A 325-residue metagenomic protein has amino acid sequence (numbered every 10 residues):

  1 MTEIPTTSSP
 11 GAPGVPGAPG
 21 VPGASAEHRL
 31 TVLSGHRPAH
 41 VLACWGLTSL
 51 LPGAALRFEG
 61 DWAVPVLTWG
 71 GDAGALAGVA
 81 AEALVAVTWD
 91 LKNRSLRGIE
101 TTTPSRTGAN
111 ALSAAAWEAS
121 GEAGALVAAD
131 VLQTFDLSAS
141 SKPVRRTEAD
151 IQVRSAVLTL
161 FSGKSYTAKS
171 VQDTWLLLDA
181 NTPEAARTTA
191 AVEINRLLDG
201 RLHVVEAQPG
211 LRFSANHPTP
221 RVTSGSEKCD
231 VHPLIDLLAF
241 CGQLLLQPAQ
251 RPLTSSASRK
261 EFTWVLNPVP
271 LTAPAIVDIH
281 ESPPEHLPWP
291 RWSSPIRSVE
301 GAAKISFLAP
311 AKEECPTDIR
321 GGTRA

Functional and structural regions predicted by a protein language model:
T2, V32-P38, G71, W117 (+4 more regions): Elongated scaffolding segments in large macromolecular assemblies, built predominantly from amphipathic alpha-helices
T2-G11, G20-N195, A215-P218, Q247 (+2 more regions): Conserved small-residue
A149-V153, R201-K228, L244, R251-L253: Short linear interaction motifs
T189, V205, T263-V265: Generic hydrophobic/packing signal
